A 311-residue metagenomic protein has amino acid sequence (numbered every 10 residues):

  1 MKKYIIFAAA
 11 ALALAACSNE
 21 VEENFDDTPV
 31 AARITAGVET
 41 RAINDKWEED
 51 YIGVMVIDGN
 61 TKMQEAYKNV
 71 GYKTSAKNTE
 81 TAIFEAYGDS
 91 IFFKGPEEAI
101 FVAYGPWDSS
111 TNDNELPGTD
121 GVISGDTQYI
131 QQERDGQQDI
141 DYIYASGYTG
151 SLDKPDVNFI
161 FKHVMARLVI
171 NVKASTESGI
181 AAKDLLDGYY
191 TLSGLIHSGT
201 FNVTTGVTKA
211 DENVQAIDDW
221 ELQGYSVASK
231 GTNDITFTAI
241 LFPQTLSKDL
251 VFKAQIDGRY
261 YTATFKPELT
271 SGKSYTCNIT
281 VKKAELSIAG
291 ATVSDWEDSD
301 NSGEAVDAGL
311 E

Functional and structural regions predicted by a protein language model:
M1-Y4, N19: Positively charged n-region of N-terminal signal peptides that target proteins for export
Y4-I5, D211, Q255, G303: Residue-level detector of intrinsically disordered/flexible regions characterized by low predicted structural confidence
I6-A10: Sec-dependent N-terminal signal peptides
L14-A16: C-terminal motif of bacterial Sec signal peptides marking the signal peptidase cleavage site
V21-D184, E221-A239, K248, T270 (+1 more regions): Short, low-hydrophobicity acidic/polar segments
G37, K183-Y190, L195, A289-S299: Generic beta-strand hydrophobic packing signal
L186-S247, V251-S274: Contiguous ligand/interfacial binding patches
G258-E311: Hydrophilic extracytoplasmic domains
